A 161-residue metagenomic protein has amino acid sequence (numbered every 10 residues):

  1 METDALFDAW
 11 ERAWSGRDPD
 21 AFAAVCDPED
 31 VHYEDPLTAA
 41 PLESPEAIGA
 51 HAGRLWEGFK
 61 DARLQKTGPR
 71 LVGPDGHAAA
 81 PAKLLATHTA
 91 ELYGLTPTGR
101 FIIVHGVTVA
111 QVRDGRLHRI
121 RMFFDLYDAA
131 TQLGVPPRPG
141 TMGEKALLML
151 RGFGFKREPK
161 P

Functional and structural regions predicted by a protein language model:
M1-P161: C-terminal and inter-domain tail/linker signature
